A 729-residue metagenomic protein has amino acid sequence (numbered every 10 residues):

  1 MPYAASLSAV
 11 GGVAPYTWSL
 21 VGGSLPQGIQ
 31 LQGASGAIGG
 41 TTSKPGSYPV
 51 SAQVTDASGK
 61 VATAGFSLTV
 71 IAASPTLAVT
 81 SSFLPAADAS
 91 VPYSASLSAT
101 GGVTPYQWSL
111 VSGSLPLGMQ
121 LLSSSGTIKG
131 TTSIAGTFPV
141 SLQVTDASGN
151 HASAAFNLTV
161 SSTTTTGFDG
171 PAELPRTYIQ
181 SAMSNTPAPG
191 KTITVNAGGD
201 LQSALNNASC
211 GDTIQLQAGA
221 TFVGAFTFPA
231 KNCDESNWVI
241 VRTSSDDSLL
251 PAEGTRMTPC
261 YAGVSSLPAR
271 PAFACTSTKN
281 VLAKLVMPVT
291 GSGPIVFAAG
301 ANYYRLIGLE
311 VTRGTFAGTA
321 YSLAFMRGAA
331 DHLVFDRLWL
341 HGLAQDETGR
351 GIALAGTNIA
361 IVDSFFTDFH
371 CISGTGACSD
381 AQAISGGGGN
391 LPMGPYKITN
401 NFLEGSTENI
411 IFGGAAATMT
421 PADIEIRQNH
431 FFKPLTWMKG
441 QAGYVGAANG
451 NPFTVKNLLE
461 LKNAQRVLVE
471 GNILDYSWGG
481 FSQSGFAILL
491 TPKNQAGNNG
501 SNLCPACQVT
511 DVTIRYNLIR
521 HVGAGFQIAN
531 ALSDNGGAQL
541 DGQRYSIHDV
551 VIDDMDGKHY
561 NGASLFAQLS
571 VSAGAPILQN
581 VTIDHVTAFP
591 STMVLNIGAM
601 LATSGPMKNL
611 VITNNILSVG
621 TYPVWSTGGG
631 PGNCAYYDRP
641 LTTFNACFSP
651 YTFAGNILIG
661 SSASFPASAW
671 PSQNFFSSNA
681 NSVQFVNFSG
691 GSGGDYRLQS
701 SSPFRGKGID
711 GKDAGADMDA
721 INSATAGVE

Functional and structural regions predicted by a protein language model:
V10-A14, G23, T100-G102, G113: Short glycine/proline-centered coil/turn motifs in the loop regions of extracellular beta-sandwich domains
L25-S43, L115-S133: Strand-loop-strand motifs at the edges of beta-sheets in extracellular beta-sandwich domains
S162-N207, A218-A220, I240, S245-L249 (+1 more regions): Right-handed parallel beta-helix/beta-solenoid
A182-P187, C210-Q217, V223-K284, A298-I307 (+2 more regions): Beta-solenoid repeat scaffold
S236-V239, V281-V296, A317-R327, A344-A355 (+8 more regions): Extracellular beta-strand/beta-solenoid scaffold signature
W238, N302-R313, A330-L343, T357-I372 (+12 more regions): Right-handed parallel beta-helix
G536-Q539, R544-D695: Predominantly extracellular beta-rich ligand-binding scaffolds that present long acidic/polar faces for carbohydrate
F675-E729: C-terminal accessory segments
